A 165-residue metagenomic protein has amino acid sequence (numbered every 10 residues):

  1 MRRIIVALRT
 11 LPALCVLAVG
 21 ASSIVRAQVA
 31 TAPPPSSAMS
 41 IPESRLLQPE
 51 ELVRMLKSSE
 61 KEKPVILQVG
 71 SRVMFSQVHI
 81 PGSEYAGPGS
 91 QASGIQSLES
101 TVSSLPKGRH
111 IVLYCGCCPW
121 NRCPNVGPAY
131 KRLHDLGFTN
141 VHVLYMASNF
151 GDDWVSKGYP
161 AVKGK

Functional and structural regions predicted by a protein language model:
R2-P12, V19-L46, S76-K165: Rhodanese-like catalytic fold shared by cysteine-dependent sulfurtransferases and DSP/PTP-type phosphatases
S44-S58: A short, well-structured juxtamembrane/interface segment
L52, V65-G70, S83-A86: Short hydrophobic beta-strand that contains or immediately precedes a catalytic carboxylate
S58-K61, S104-P106: Flexible, charged surface loops at secondary-structure boundaries
E60-I66, T139-N140: Short active-site oxyanion
